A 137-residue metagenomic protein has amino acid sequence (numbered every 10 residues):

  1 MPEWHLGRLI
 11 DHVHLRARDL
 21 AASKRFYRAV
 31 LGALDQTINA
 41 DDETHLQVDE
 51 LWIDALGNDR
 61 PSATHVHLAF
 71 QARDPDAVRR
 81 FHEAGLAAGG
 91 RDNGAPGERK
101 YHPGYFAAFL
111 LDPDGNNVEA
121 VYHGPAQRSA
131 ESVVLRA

Functional and structural regions predicted by a protein language model:
M1-K24, L68, G124-A137: N-terminal beta-strand motif that seeds the catalytic metal site of vicinal oxygen chelate
E3-W4, A40, L46-A88: Long, continuous compositionally biased terminal/linker segments
H14-W52: Core segments of cupin and vicinal oxygen chelate
R18-A21, A69-D114: Vicinal oxygen chelate
L34-N39, G97-R99, V121-R128: Conserved catalytic-core motifs of GNAT/GCN5-like acyltransferases
E43-D49, Y101-H102, A126, E131: Short secondary-structure capping/turn micro-motifs that flank functional sites
L56, H102-P103, F109, A120-Q127: Short beta->alpha transition motifs characteristic of CBS
N117: Glycine-rich acetyl-CoA-binding "A-motif" of GNAT/NAT acetyltransferases
